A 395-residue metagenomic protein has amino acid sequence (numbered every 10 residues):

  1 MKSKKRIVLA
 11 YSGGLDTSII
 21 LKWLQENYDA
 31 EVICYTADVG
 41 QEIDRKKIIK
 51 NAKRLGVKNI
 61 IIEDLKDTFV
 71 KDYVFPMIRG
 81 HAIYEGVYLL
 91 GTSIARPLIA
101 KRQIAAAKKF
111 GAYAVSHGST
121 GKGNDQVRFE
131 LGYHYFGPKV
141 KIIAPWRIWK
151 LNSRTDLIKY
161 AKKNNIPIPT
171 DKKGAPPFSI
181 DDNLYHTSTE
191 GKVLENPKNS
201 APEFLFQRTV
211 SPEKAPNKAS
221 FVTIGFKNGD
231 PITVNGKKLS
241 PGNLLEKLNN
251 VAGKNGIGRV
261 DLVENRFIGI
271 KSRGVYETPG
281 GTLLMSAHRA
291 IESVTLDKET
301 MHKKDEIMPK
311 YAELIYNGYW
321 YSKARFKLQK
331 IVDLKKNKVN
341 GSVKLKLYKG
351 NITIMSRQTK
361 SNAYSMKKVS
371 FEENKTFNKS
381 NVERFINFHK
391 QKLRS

Functional and structural regions predicted by a protein language model:
M1-A10, L15-S395: Nucleotide-activated chemistry modules centered on ATP-dependent adenylation/adenylyltransferase
